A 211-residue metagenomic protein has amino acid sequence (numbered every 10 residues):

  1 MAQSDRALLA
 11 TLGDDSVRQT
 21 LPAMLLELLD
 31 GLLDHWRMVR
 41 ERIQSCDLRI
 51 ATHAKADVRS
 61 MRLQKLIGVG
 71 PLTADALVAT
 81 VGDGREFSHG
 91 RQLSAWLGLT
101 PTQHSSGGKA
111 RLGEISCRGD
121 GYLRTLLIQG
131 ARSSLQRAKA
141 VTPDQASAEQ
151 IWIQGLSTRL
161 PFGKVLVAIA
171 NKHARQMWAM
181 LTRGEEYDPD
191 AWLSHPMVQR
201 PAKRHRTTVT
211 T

Functional and structural regions predicted by a protein language model:
M1-A7, I50, S106-K109, A138-A148 (+2 more regions): Short coil/turn segments at secondary-structure boundaries
M1-R62, S194: Glycine-rich, often acidic, oxyanion-interacting loops/wings at catalytic, nucleic-acid, or phospho-protein interfaces
Q3-R6, L26, D30-L33, D75 (+4 more regions): Non-catalytic, well-ordered alpha-helical scaffold segments
Q44-C46, G82-E86, R132-T142, A174-P189: Short helix-capping/linker segments at secondary-structure and domain boundaries
H53-D57, L97-Q103, G113-R118, Q176 (+1 more regions): Short alpha-helical linear motifs
R62-K65, P71-T158, F162, Q199: Phosphate-backbone recognition surface of nucleic-acid-processing proteins
G108, Q150-T211: Low-complexity, acidic/Ser/Thr- and charged residue-rich accessory regions of DNA metabolism proteins
